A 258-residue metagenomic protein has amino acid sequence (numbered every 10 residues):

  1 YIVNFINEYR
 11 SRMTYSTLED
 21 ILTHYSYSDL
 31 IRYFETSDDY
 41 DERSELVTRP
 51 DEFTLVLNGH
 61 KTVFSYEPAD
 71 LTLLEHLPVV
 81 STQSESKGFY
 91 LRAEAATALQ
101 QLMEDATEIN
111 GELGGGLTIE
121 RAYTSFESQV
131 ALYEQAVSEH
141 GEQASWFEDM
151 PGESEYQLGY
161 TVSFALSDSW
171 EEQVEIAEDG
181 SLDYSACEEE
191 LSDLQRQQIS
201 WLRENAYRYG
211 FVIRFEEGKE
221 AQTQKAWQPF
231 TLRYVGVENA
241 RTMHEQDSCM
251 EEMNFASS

Functional and structural regions predicted by a protein language model:
Y1-A122, F126-S258: Extracytoplasmic cell-surface/polysaccharide-interacting catalytic and binding patches
